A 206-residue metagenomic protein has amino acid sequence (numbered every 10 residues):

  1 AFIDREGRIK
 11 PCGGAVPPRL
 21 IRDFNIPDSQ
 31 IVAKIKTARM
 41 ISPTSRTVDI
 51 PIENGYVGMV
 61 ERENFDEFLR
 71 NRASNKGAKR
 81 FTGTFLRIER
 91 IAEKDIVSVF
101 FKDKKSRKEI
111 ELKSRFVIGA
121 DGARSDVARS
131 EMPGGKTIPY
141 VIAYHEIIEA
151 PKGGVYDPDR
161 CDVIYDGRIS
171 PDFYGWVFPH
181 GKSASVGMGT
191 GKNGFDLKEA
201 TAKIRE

Functional and structural regions predicted by a protein language model:
A1-C12: Glycine-rich FAD pyrophosphate-binding loop
I3-D4, I50-I52, V186-G187: Short beta-strands and strand-loop turn motifs
E6, E63, D121: Anionic group-transfer/hydrolysis microenvironments
G7-R8, G55-Y56, G191-K192: Short histidine/acidic/glycine/proline-rich micro-motifs that form metal- and phosphate-coordinating active-site loops
G13-P17, D66, T201: Amphipathic alpha-helical segments in well-structured domains
V16-R19, K136: Short, hinge-like loop/turn segments at secondary-structure boundaries
R19-R70, G83: A conserved beta-strand/loop capping segment in the N-terminal third of enzymes that catalyze redox or closely related
E67, N71-E206: Predominantly flavin-linked oxidoreductase catalytic cores and closely associated redox partners
